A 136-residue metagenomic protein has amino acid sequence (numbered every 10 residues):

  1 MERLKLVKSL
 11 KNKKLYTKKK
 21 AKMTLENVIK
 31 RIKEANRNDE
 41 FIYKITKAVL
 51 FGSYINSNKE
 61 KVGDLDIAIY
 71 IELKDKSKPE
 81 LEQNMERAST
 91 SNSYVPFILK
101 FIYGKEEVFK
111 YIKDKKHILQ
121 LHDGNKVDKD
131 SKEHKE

Functional and structural regions predicted by a protein language model:
M1-V62, I71-E136: Catalytic core of pol beta-like nucleotidyltransferases
I67-I69: A structural signal for short, well-ordered beta-strand segments
